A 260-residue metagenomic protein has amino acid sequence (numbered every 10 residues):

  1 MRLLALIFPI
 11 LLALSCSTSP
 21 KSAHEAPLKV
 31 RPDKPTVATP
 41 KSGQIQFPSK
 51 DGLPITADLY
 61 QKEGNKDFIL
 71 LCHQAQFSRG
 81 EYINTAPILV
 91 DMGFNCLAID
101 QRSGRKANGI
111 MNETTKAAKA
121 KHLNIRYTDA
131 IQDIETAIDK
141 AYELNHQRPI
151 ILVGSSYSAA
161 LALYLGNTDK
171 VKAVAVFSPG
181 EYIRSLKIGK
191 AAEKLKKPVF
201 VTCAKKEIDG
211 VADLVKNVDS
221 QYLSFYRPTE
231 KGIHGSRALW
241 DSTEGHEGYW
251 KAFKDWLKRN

Functional and structural regions predicted by a protein language model:
L14-S15: C-terminal motif of bacterial Sec signal peptides marking the signal peptidase cleavage site
A26-K62: N-terminal cap/lid segment of alpha/beta-hydrolase-fold proteins
F47-D58, K66-L144: Serine-hydrolase catalytic machinery in alpha/beta-hydrolase-like enzymes
V153-A162: Gly/Ala-rich beta-loop-alpha elbow adjacent to hydrolase catalytic centers
K170-I183: A conserved short beta-strand
Y182-I183, C203-G210: Acidic catalytic loop of the alpha/beta-hydrolase fold
L195, V201-C203: Short beta-strand/loop motif that positions the catalytic acidic residue of the alpha/beta-hydrolase fold
L223-N260: C-terminal catalytic histidine-bearing segment of alpha/beta-hydrolase fold enzymes
